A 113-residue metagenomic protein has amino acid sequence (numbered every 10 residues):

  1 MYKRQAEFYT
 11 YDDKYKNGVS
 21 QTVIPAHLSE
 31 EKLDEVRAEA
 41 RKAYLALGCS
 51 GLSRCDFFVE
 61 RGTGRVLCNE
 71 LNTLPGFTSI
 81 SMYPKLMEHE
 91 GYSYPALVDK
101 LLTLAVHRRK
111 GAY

Functional and structural regions predicted by a protein language model:
M1-Y2: Short, small-residue-biased leader/transition segments that mark boundaries at the very start of proteins
Y15-R61, R109-Y113: A long amphipathic alpha-helix within ATP-dependent nucleotide-binding catalytic cores
S50, R61, R65-Y113: C-terminal active-site "lid" helix and adjoining low-complexity regulatory extension at the edge of ATP-using catalytic
